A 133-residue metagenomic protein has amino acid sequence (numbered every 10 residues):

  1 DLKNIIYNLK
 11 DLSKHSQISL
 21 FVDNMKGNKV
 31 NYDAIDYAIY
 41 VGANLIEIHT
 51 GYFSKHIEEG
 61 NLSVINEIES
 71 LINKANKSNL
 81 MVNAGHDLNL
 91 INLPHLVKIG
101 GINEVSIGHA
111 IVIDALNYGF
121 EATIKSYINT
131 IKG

Functional and structural regions predicted by a protein language model:
D1-S19: Extended substrate/RNA-proximal surfaces in nucleic-acid metabolism proteins
L2-I5, N31, V64, I68 (+2 more regions): Aromatic/hydrophobic pocket-lining residues that form the small-molecule binding cavity in soluble enzyme cores
L9-L12, A38, A75, L96 (+1 more regions): Generic structural signal for hydrophobic
K14-K74: Histidine/lysine/aspartate-rich catalytic loop segments that bind and position anionic ligands
I18-V22, I46-I48, V82-H86, N103-I107: Hydrophobic faces of well-ordered beta-strands that scaffold small-molecule active sites in alpha/beta enzyme cores
K26-V41, A84, L88-I102: Catalytic cores of alpha/beta
L45-H56, G101-F120: Glycine-rich phosphate-binding active-site loops on the catalytic face of alpha/beta enzymes
G60-N61, D114-G133: C-terminal helical cap(s) of enzyme catalytic domains, especially alpha/beta-barrels
